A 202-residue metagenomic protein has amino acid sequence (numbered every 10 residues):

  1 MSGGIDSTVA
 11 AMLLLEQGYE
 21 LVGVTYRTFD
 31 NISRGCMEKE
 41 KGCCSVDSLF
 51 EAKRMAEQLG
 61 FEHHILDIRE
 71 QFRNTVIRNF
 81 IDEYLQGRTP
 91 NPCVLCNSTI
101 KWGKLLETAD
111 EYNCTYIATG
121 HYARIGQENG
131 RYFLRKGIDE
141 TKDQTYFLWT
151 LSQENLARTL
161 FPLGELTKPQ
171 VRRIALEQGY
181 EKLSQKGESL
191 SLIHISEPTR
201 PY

Functional and structural regions predicted by a protein language model:
M1-W149, K168-V171: ATP-dependent adenylation/nucleotidyltransferase module used to activate substrates
N31, S191-I193: Short, thiol/selenol-centered motifs that function as redox-active sites or metal-ligating centers
R88-P90, Q153-A157, Q185-E188: Short glycine-enriched loop/turn motifs at secondary-structure junctions
K142-D143, Q185-S191: Conserved A3 ("GATE") glycine/threonine-rich loop of ANL adenylate-forming enzymes
T150-Q178: Predominantly flavin-linked oxidoreductase catalytic cores and closely associated redox partners
R172, E181-K186: Catalytic core of tubulin tyrosine ligase-like
I193-Y202: Single conserved hydrophobic/aromatic residue that forms the stacking wall/gate of nucleotide- or nucleobase-binding
